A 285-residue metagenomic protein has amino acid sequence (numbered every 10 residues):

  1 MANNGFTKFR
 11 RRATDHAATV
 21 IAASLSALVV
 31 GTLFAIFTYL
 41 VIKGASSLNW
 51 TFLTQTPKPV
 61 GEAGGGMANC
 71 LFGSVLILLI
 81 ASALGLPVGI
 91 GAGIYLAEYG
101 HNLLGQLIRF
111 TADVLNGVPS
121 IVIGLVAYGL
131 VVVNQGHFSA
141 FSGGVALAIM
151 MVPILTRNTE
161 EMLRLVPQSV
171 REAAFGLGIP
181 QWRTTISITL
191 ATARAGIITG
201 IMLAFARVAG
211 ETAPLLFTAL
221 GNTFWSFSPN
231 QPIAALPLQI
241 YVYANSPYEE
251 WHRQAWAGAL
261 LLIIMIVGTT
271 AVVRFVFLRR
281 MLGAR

Functional and structural regions predicted by a protein language model:
M1-S26, V273-R285: Transmembrane alpha-helical segments of polytopic membrane transport and secretion proteins
L25, G65-Y95: Transmembrane alpha-helix signature in integral membrane proteins
G31-G64, L220-N230: Short membrane-interfacial helix/loop motifs at transmembrane-helix boundaries
V60-G61, L215-I263: Interhelical loop and adjacent transmembrane-helix boundary motif in polytopic membrane transport permeases
A81-A112, L125, V273-L282: Transmembrane-helix boundary motif in ABC transporter permease subunits
S82, I90-N102, Q106, H137-T189 (+2 more regions): Membrane-cytosol interface at the C-terminal ends of specific transmembrane alpha-helices in multi-pass membrane
D113-I149: Generic hydrophobic transmembrane alpha-helix motif, especially the helices
E160-R164, F175, M202, V242-R285: C-terminal transmembrane helix and the adjacent membrane-cytosol boundary/short C-terminal tail of inner/organellar
